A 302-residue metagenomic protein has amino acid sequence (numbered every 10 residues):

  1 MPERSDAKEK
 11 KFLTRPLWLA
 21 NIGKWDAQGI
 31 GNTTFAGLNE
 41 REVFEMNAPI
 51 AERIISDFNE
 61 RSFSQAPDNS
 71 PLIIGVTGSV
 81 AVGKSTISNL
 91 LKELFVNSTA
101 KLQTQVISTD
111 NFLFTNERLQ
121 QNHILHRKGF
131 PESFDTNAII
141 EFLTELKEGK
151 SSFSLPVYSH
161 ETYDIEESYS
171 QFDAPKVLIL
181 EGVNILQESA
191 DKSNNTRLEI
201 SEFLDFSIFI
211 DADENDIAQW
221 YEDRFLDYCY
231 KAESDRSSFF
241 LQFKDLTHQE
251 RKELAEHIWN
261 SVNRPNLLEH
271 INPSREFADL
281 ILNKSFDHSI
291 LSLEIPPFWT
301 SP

Functional and structural regions predicted by a protein language model:
P2-L17, I22-W25, N32-T33, G37-E40 (+3 more regions): Conserved NTP phosphate-binding and transfer environment spanning the P-loop NTPase/kinase superfamily
G31-E42, Q105-S108, F112-T162: Conserved nucleotide-sensing/catalytic segment adjacent to the nucleotide-binding pocket in NTP-handling enzymes
G37-A66: N-terminal pre-Walker A segment at the start of P-loop NTPase domains
R61-D68, N137-E202, W259-S274: Glycine-rich phosphate-binding loop used to anchor ATP phosphates in small-molecule kinases, encompassing both
I74-V76: Hydrophobic anchor at the beta1->P-loop junction of P-loop NTPases
K84: Conserved lysine of the Walker
I87-S88, K92: Post-Walker A alpha-helix
E93-Q105: Post-Walker A helix-loop "phosphate-sensing" segment adjacent to the P-loop in P-loop NTPases
